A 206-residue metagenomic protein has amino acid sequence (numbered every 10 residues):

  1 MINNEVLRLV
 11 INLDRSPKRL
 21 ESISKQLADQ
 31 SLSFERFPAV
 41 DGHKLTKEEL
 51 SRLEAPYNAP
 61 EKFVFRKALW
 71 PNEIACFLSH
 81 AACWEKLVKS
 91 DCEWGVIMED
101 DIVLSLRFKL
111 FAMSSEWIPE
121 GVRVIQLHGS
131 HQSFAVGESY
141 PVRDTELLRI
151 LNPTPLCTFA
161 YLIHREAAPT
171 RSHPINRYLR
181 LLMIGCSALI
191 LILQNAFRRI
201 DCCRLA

Functional and structural regions predicted by a protein language model:
M1-M98, I102-A206: An acidic/histidine-cluster motif and surrounding catalytic segment that typifies divalent-metal-assisted enzyme active
